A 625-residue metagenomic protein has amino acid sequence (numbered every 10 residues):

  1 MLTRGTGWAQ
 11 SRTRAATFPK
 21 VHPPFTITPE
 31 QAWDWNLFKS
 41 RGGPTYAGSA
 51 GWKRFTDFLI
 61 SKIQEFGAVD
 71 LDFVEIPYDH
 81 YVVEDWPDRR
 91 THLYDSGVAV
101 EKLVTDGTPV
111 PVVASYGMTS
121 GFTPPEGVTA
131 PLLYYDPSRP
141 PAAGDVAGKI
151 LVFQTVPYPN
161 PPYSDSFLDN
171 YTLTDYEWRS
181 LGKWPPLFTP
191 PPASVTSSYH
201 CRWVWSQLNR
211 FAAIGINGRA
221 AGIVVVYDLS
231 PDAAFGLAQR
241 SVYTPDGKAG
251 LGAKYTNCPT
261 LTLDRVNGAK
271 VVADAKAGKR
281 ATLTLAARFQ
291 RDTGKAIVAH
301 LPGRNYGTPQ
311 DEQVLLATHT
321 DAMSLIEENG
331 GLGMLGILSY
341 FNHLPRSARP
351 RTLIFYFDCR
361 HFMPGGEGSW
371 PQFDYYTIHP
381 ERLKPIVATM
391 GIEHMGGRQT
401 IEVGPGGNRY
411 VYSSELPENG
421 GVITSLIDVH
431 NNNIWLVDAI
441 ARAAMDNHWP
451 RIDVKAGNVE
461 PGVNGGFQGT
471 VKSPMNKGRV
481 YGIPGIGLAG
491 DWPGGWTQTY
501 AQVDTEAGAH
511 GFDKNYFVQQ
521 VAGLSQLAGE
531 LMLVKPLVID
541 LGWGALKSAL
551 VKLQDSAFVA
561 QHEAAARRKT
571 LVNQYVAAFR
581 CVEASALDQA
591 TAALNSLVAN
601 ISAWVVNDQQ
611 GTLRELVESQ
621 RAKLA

Functional and structural regions predicted by a protein language model:
M1-A16: N-terminal twin-arginine translocation
F18-T26, S40-G51, A130, Y134 (+9 more regions): Second-shell loop/turn segments in exported
H22-F25, P29, L37-W184: Noncatalytic luminal/extracellular "stalk/propeptide" segments of secretory-pathway proteins
W35-F38, D72-F73, I150-Q154, A221-V226 (+8 more regions): Structural recognition of the beta-strand scaffold that forms the well-ordered cores of secreted hydrolase catalytic
A114-G144, Y243-E327, L335-S339, H343-S347: Soluble metallo-hydrolase cores and metallopeptidase-like ectodomains found primarily in the secretory/periplasmic
G252, S339, L353-I354, G494-A545: His/Asp/Glu-rich mid-to-C-terminal helical/loop segments that flank catalytic regions of hydrolases
R349, D358-A489: Metal-dependent peptidase/peptidase-like ectodomains
L541-A625: Soluble extracellular-acting proteins and domains
